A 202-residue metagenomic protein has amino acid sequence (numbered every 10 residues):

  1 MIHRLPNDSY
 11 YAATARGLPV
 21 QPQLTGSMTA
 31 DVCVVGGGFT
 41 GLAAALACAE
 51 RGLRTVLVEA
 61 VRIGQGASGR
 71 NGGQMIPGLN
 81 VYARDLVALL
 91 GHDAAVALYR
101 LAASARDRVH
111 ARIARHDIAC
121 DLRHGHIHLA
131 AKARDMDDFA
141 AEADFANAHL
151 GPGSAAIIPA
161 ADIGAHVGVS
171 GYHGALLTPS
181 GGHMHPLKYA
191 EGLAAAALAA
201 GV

Functional and structural regions predicted by a protein language model:
M1-V32, E50: Extreme N-terminal leader/targeting segments of oxidoreductases
M28-L57: N-terminal Rossmann-like FAD-binding beta1-loop-alpha1 element of flavoenzymes
G78-A161: Dinucleotide-binding Rossmann-like beta1-alpha1 core, especially the glycine-rich loop that anchors the ADP
D137, D144-N147, G171-V202: Helical element adjacent to the flavin cofactor pocket in flavoenzyme catalytic cores
D162-S170: Flexible hinge/switch segments at interdomain interfaces of large molecular machines
